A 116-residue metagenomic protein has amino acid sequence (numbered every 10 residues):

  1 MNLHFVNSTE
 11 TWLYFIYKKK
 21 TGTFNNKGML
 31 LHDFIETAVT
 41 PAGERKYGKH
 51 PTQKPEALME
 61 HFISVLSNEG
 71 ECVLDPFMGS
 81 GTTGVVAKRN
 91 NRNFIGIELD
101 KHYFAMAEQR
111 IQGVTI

Functional and structural regions predicted by a protein language model:
M1-I95, H102-A105, I116: Core catalytic lobe of class I
D100, R110: Residues in the short beta-alpha loop(s) of Rossmann-like NAD(P)-binding domains
